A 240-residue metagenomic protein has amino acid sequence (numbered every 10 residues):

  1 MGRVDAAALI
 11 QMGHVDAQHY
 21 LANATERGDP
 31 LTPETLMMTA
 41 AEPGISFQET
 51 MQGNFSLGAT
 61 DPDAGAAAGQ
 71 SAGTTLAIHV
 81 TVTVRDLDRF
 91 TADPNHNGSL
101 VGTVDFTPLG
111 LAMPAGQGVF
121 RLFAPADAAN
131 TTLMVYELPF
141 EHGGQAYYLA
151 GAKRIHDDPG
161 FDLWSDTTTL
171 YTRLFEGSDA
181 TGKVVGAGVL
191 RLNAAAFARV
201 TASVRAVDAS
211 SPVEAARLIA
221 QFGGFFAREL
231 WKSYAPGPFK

Functional and structural regions predicted by a protein language model:
G2-P33: All-alpha RGS (Regulator of G-protein Signaling) helical domain and cognate RGS-like helical scaffolds
L36-K240: Beta-strand-enriched cores of mature, soluble protein domains
